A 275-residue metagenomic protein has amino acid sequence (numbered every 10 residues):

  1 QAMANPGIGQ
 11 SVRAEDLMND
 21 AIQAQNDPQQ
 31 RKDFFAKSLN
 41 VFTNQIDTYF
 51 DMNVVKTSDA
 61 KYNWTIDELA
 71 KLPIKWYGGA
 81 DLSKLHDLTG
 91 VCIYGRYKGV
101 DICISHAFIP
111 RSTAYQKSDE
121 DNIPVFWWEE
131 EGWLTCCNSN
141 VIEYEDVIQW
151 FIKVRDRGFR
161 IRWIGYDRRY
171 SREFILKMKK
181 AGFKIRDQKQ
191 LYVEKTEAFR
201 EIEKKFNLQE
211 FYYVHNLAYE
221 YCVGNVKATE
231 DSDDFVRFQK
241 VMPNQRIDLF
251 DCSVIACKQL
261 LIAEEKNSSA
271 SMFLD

Functional and structural regions predicted by a protein language model:
Q1, K177-N267: Metal-dependent DNA phosphodiester-chemistry modules and their immediately adjacent helices/loops in DNA-processing
Q1-Y77, H86-L88, H106-R111, K117-S139 (+1 more regions): Non-catalytic, compositionally simple segments
E15-Q25, F35, L72-P73, I102 (+2 more regions): Long, compositionally biased intrinsically disordered regions
I74-Y77, L88-G90, G99-S105, R160-I164 (+3 more regions): Beta-sheet entry/capping signal
L82, G165-R168, Q188: Short His-Asn-centered micro-motif
H86-G99, L249-A256: Acidic, metal-ligating active-site segments
W133-I161: Short, basic/hydrophobic alpha-helical segments
G158-Y170, I175: Short glycine-rich phosphate-binding loop at a beta-alpha junction
